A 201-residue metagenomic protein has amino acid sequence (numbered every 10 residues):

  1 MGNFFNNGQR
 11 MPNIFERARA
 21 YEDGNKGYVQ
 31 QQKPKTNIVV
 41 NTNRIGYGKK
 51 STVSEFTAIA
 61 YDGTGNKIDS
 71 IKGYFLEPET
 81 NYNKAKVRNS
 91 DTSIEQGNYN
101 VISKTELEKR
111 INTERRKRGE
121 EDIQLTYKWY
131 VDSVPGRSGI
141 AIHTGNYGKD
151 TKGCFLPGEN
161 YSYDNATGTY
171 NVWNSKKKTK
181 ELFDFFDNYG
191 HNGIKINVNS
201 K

Functional and structural regions predicted by a protein language model:
M1-V39: Low-complexity, glycine/serine/proline-rich disordered segments that function as export/translocation leaders
G27-N171, K177-I194, S200-K201: Cell wall/extracellular polymer interaction/catalysis modules
